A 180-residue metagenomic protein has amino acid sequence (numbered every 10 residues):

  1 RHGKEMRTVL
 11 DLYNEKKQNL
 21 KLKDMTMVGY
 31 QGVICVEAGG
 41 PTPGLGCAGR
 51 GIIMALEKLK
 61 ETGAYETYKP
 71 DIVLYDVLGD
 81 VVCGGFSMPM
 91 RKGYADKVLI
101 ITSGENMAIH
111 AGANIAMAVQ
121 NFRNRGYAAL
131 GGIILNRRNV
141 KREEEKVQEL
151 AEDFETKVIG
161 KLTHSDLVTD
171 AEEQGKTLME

Functional and structural regions predicted by a protein language model:
R1-A38: N-terminal phosphate/diphosphate-binding loop that engages ATP/GTP or pyrophosphate donors across diverse enzyme folds
L10-Y13, K157-H164: Beta-strand->loop->alpha-helix junctions that form or flank phosphate-binding loops in nucleotide-handling enzymes
K16-L20, L56-E57, D80-V81: Short gly/ser/thr-rich secondary-structure transition/capping motifs
I34, G51-K58: Membrane-embedded hairpin module used as a gating/binding unit in multi-pass transport and secretion proteins
G39-R50, N106: Flexible beta-alpha connector loops of hexameric P-loop NTPases
P43, H164-D170: A short acidic, often aromatic-flanked loop/helix-cap motif at beta-alpha or helix-coil junctions that lines enzyme
M54, E61-I72, V77-K161, D170: Conserved catalytic-core segment of NTP-binding enzymes
E172-E180: C-terminal boundary of histidine-terminating zinc-finger modules
